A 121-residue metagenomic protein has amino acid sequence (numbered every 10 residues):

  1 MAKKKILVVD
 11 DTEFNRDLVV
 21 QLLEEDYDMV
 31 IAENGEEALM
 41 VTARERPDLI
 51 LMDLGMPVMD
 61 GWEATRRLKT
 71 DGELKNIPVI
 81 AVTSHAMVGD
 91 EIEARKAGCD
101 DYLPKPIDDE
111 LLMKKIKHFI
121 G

Functional and structural regions predicted by a protein language model:
E13-V30: Two-component/phosphorelay signaling modules centered on CheY-like receiver
Y27-E33, V41, L103: Short hydrophobic/Thr-rich beta-strand motif most characteristic of the beta2 strand and flanking loop of CheY-like
E45-L51: Active-site beta3 strand of CheY-like receiver
M56: Receiver (REC) domain active-site loop signature in two-component systems and cognate sites in sensor histidine kinases
I107-I116: C-terminal output helix
